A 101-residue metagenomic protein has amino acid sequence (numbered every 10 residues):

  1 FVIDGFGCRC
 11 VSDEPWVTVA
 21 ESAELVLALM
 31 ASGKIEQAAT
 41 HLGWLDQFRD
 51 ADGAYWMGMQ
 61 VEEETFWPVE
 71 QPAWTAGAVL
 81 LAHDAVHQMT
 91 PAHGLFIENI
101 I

Functional and structural regions predicted by a protein language model:
F1-V17, T40-I101: Extended glycan-interaction surfaces of carbohydrate-active proteins
T18-S22: Generic helix N-cap/helix-start motif at coil->alpha-helix transitions
E24-L27, A78: Contiguous, well-ordered alpha-helical segments that form the cores/surfaces of helical PPI scaffolds
V26-L29, H83: Residue at a conserved register position within TPR or TPR-like alpha-solenoid repeats
E36-Q37: Alpha-helical positions within canonical tetratricopeptide repeat
